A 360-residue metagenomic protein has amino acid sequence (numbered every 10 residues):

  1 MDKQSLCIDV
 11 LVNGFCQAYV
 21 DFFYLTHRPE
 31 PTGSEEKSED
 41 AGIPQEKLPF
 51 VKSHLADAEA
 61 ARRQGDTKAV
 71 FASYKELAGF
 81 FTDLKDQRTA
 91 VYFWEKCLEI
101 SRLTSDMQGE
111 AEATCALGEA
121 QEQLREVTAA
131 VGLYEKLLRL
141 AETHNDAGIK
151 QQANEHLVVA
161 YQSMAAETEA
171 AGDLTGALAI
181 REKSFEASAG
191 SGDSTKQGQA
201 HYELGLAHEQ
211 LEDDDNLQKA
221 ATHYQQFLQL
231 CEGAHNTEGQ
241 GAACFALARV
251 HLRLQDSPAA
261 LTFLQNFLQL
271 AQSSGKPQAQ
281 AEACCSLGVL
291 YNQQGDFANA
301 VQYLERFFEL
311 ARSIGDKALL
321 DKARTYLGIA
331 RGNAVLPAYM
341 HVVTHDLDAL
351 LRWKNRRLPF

Functional and structural regions predicted by a protein language model:
M1-F360: Intrinsically disordered, low-complexity regions
